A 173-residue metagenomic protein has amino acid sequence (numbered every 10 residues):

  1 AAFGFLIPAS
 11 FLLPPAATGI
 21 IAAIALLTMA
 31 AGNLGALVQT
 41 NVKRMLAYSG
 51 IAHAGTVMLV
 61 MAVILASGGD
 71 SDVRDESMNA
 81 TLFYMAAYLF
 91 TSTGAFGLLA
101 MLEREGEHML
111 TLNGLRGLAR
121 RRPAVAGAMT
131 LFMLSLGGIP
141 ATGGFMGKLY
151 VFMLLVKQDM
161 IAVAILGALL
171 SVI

Functional and structural regions predicted by a protein language model:
A1-I173: Alpha-helical transmembrane segments of multi-pass membrane proteins predominantly involved in bioenergetics
